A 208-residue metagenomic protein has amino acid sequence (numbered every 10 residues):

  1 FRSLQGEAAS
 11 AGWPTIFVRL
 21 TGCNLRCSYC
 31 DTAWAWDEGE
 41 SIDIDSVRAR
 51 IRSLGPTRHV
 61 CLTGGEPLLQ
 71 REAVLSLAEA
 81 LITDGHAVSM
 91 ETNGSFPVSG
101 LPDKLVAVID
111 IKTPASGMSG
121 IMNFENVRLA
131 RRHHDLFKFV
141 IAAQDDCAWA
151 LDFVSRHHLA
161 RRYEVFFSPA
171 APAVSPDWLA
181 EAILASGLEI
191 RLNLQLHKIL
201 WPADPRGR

Functional and structural regions predicted by a protein language model:
F1, I44-R48, F124, C147: Short, well-ordered alpha-helical scaffold segments within catalytic/effector domains
F1-F17, T21, L25-Y29, E189-N193 (+1 more regions): Flexible, acidic/Gly-rich N-terminal and inter-domain linker regions that tether and position cofactor-handling modules
Q5, R48-R52, L151, S155: Generic structural signal for well-ordered alpha-helical scaffold segments
P14-F17, T21, L25-L105: Conserved Radical SAM active-site core
L69-R208: Conserved AdoMet/S-adenosylmethionine-binding subsite of the radical SAM
